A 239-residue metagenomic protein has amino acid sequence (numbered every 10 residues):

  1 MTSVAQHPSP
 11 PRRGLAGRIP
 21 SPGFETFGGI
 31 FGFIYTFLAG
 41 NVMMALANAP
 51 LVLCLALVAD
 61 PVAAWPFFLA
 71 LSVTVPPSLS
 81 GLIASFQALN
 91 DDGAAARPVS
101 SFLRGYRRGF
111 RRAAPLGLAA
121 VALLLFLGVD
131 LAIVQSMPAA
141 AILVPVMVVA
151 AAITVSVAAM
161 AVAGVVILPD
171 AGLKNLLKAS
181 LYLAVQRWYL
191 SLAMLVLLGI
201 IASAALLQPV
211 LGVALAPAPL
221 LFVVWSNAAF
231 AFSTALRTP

Functional and structural regions predicted by a protein language model:
M1-G128, A158-L198, A202-L206, V210-P239: Helix-coil boundary and N-terminal low-complexity module in membrane systems
V121-V155: Membrane-helix boundary elements
